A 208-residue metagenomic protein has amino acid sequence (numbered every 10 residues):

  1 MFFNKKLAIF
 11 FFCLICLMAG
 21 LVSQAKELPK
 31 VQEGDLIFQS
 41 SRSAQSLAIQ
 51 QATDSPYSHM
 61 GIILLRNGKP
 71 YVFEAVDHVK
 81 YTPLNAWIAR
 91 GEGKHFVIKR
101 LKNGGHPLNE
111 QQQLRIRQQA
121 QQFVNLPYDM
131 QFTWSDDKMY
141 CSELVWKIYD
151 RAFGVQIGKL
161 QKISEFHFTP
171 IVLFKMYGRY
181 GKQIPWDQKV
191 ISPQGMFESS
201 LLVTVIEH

Functional and structural regions predicted by a protein language model:
M1-F11: Bacterial N-terminal signal peptides that target proteins for export
F11-L17: Hydrophobic helical h-region of N-terminal Sec-dependent signal peptides in bacterial secretory/periplasmic proteins
L17, L21-H208: Cysteine-nucleophile amide-bond enzymes
